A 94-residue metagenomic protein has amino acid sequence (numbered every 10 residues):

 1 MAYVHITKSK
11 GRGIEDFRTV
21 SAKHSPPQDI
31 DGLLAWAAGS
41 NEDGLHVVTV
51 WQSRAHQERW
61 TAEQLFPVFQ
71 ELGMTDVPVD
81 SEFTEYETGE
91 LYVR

Functional and structural regions predicted by a protein language model:
M1-H46, Q52-F66, T75-R94: Short S/T/G/P-rich N-terminal loop/turn motif that feeds into the first structured element of a domain
E71-G73: Amphipathic alpha-helical linker/stalk segments
